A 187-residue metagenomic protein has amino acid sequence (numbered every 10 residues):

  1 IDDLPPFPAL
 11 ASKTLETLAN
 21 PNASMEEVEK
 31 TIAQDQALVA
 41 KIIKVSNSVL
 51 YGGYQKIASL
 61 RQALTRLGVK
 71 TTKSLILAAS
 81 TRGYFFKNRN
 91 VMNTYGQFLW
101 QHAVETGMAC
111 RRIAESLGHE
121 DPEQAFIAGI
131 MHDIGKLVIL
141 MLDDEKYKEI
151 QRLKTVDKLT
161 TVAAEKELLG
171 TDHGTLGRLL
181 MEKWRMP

Functional and structural regions predicted by a protein language model:
I1-P187: Conserved alpha-helical "signature site" that marks functionally important helical segments or helix/loop junctions
